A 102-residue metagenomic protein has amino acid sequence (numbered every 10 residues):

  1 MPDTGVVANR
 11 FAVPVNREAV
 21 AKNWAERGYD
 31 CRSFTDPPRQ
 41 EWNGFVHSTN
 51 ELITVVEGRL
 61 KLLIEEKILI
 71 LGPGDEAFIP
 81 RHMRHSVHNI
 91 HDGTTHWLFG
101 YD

Functional and structural regions predicted by a protein language model:
M1-T35, N43: A short, N-terminal "cap"/entry segment at the start of jelly-roll beta-barrel domains of the cupin/DSBH fold
A21-N23, E41-H47, H88-I90: Short histidine-centered beta-strand/loop micro-motifs that create catalytic or ligand/metal-coordination sites
R27, L63-K67: Short strand-coil-strand connectors
V46-L62: Short, conserved beta-strand element in jelly-roll/cupin
E66-R81: Short acidic-glycine-tyrosine-enriched beta hairpin
R81-D102: Ligand-binding loop in jelly-roll beta-barrel domains
